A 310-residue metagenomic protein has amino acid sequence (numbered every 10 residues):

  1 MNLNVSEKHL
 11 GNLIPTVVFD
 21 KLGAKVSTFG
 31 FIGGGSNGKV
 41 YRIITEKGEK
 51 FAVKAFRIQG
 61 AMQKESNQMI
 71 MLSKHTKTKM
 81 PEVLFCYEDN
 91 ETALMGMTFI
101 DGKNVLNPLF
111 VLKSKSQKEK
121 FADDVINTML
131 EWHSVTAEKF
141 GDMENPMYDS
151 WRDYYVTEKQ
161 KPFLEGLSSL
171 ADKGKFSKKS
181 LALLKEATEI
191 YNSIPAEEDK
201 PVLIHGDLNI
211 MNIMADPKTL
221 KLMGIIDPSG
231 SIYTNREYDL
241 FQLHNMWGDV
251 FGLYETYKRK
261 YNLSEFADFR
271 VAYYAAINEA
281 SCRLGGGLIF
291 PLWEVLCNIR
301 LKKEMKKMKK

Functional and structural regions predicted by a protein language model:
N2, R259, C282-K310: ATP/Mg2+ or Mg2+-diphosphate-binding catalytic cores that bind nucleotide phosphates or diphosphates via glycine-rich
S6-L22, K118, A122, S134-G206 (+2 more regions): An alpha-helical support segment within catalytic cores of ATP-dependent transferases
T28-N145: ATP-binding pocket architecture of kinase catalytic cores
G48, T92, D199-P201, K221: Conserved catalytic motifs of the protein kinase core domain
V53-F56, L84, E144, L203-G206 (+3 more regions): Short beta-strand segments
Q59-M62, W151, G248, L288: Acidic-and-aromatic substrate-binding clefts and catalytic sites of carbohydrate-active enzymes
P201-L203, N209-D268: Active-site Asp-x-Gly
V271-S281: Hydrophobic alpha-helical segments that form the core of small-molecule binding pockets and/or dimer interfaces
